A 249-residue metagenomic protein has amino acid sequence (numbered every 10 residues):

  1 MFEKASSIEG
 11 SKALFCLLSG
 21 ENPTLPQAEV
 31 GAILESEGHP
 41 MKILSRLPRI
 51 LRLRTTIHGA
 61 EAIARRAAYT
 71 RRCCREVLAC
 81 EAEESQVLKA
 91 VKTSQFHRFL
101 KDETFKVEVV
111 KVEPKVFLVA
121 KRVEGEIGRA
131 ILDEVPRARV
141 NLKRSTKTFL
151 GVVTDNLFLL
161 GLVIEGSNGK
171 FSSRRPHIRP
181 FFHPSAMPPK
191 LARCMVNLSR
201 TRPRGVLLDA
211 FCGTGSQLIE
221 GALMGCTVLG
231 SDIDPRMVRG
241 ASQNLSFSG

Functional and structural regions predicted by a protein language model:
M1-Y69, Q86, T93, V112-E113 (+5 more regions): Class I S-adenosyl-L-methionine-dependent methyltransferase catalytic core
A68-Q86: Conserved short beta-strand edge segments in small beta-sheet-based binding/regulatory domains
C80-F99, K121, I131, P136: A noncatalytic interaction/capping subdomain that flanks phosphate/NTP-handling catalytic cores
K101-T104, R204: Phosphate-coordination loops involved in phosphoryl transfer and adenosine-cofactor binding
T104-V110: Basic, glycine-rich polyanion-binding accessory segments appended to enzymes
G125-L132, N197: A broadly conserved amphipathic alpha-helix scaffold signal in soluble, globular proteins
